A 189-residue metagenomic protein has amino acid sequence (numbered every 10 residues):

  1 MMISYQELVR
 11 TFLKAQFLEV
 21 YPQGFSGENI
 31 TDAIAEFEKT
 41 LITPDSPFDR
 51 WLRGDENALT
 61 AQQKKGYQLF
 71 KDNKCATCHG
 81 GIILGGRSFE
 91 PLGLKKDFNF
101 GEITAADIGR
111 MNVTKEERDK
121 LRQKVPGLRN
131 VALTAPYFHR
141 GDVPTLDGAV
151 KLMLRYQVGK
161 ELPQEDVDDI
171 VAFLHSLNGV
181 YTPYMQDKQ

Functional and structural regions predicted by a protein language model:
M1-Q189: Periplasmic c-type cytochrome electron-transfer domains
